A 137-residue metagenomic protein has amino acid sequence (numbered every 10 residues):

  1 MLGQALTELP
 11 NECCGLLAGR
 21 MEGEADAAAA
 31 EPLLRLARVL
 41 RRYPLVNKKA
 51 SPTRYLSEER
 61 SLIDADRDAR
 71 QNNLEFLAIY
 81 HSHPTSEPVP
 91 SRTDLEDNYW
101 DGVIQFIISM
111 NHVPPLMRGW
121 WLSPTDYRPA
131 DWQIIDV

Functional and structural regions predicted by a protein language model:
M1-F76, T85-V137: Conserved beta-strand-loop surface patch within small alpha/beta domains used for substrate/adaptor or ligand engagement
S82: Residue-level "edge-of-site" marker
